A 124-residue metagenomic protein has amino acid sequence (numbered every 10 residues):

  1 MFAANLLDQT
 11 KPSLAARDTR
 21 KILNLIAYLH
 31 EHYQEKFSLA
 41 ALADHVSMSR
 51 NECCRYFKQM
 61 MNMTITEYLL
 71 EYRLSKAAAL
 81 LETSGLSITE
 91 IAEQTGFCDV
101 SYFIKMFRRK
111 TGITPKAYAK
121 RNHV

Functional and structural regions predicted by a protein language model:
M1-S13, R17, N24-A27, E52: An amphipathic alpha-helical interaction segment
L23, A27, E31, K36-A40 (+2 more regions): Terminal helix-turn-helix DNA-binding modules in bacterial transcription factors
A41-R50: Helix-turn-helix
H45, Q94-T95, K110: Residues within the alpha-helical elements of helix-turn-helix
R50-N51, R55, D99-S101: The DNA-contacting recognition helix of HTH DNA-binding domains and analogous helical DNA-recognition elements
